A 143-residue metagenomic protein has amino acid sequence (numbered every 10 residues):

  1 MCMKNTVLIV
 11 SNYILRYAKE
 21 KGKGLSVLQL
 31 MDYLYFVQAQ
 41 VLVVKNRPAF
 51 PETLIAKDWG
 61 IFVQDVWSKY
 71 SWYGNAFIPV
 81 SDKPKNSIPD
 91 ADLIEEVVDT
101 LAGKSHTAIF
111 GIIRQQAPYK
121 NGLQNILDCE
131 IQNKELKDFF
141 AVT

Functional and structural regions predicted by a protein language model:
M1-T143: Domain-edge interaction signal
